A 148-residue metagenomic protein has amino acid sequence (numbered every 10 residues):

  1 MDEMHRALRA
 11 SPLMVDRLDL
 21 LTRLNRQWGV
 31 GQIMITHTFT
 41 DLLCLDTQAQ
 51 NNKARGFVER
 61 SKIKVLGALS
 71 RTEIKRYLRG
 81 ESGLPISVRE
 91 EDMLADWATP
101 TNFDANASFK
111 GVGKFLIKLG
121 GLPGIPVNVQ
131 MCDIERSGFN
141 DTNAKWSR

Functional and structural regions predicted by a protein language model:
M1-M93: Conserved P-loop NTPase motor cores
R89-R148: Conserved P-loop NTPase motor module
